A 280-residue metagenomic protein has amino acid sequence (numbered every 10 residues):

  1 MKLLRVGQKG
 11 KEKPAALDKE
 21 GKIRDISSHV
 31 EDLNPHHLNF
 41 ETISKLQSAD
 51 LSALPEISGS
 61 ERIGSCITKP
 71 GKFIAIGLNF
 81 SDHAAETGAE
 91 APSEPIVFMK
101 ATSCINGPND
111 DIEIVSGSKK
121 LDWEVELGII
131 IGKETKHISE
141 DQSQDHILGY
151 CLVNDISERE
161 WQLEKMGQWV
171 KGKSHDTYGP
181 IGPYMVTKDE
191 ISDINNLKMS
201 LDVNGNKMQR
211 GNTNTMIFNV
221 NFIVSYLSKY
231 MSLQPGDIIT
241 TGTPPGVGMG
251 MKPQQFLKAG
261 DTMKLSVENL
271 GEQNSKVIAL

Functional and structural regions predicted by a protein language model:
M1-P95, K264: N-terminal non-catalytic cap/leader segment that marks the start of a structured domain
R5, K9-G10, S48, A53-S58 (+4 more regions): Catalytic-pocket segment enriched in acidic/His residues
P14, E126-I130, C151, S200: Residues embedded in well-ordered beta-strands
A91-P108, W123, K258-N269: Structural signature of FAD isoalloxazine-binding scaffolds in flavoprotein oxidoreductases
I96-I114, T135-K136, T177-V186, P244-G248: Short catalytic-site patches enriched in acidic/histidine residues that coordinate or position cofactors/metals
P108-G128: A structural-propensity feature for long, helix-poor, extended segments
K136-C151: N-terminal accessory regions of nucleic-acid-interacting proteins
